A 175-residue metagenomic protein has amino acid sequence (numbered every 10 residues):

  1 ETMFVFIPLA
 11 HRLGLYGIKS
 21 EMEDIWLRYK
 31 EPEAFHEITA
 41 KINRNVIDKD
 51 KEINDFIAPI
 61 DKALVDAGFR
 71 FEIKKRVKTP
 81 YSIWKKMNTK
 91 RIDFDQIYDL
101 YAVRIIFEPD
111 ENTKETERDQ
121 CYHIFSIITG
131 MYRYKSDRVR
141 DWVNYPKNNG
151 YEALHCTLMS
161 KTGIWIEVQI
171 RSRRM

Functional and structural regions predicted by a protein language model:
E1-M175: Nucleic-acid processing machinery
